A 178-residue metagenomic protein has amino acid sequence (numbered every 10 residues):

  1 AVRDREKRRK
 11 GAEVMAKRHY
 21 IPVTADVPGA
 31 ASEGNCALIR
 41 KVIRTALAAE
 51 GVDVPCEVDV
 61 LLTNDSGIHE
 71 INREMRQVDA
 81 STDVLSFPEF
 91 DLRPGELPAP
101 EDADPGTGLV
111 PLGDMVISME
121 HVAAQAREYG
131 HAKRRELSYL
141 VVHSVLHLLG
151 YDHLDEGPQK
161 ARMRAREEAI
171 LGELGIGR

Functional and structural regions predicted by a protein language model:
V2-S138, L146-R178: An acidic/histidine-cluster motif and surrounding catalytic segment that typifies divalent-metal-assisted enzyme active
